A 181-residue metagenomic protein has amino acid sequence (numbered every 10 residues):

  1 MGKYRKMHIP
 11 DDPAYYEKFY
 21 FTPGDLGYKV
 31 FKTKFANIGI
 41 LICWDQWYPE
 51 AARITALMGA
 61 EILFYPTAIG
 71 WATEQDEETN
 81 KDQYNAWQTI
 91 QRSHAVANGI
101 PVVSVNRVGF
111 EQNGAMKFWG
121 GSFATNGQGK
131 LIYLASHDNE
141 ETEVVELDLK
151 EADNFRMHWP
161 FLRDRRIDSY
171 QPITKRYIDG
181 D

Functional and structural regions predicted by a protein language model:
M1-G2, I9-A14, I40, Y48-E50: Short, well-ordered, mixed-charge alpha-helical segments that flank or form enzyme active sites
M1-Y4, A135: Short hydrophobic alpha-helix segments
R5-Y20, N139-M157: A short, polar/charged loop-to-alpha-helix boundary motif
Y16, G114-Q128, L149, N154-F161: A short, hydrophobic/aromatic-rich structural module that often spans a beta strand with its adjoining loop
T22-P23, N85: Short gly/ser/thr-rich secondary-structure transition/capping motifs
P23-M58, T67, A152-D181: Cysteine/selenocysteine-centered motifs that mediate thiol-based redox chemistry or coordinate metal-sulfur cofactors
F31-K34, N126-G127, L147: Active-site beta-strand termini and strand-to-loop segments that position acidic
C43-T142: CN hydrolase (nitrilase-like) catalytic-core segments centered on the catalytic cysteine and neighboring Lys/Glu
